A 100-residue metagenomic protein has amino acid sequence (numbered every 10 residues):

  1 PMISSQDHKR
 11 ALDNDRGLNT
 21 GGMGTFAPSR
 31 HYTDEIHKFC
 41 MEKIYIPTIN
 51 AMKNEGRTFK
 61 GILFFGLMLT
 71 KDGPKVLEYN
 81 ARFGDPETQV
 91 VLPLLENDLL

Functional and structural regions predicted by a protein language model:
P1-Q89: Internal nucleotide-binding/catalytic subdomain
L92: A conserved FAD-binding loop/helix module that cradles the flavin
L95-L100: C-terminal, non-catalytic macromolecule-binding modules
